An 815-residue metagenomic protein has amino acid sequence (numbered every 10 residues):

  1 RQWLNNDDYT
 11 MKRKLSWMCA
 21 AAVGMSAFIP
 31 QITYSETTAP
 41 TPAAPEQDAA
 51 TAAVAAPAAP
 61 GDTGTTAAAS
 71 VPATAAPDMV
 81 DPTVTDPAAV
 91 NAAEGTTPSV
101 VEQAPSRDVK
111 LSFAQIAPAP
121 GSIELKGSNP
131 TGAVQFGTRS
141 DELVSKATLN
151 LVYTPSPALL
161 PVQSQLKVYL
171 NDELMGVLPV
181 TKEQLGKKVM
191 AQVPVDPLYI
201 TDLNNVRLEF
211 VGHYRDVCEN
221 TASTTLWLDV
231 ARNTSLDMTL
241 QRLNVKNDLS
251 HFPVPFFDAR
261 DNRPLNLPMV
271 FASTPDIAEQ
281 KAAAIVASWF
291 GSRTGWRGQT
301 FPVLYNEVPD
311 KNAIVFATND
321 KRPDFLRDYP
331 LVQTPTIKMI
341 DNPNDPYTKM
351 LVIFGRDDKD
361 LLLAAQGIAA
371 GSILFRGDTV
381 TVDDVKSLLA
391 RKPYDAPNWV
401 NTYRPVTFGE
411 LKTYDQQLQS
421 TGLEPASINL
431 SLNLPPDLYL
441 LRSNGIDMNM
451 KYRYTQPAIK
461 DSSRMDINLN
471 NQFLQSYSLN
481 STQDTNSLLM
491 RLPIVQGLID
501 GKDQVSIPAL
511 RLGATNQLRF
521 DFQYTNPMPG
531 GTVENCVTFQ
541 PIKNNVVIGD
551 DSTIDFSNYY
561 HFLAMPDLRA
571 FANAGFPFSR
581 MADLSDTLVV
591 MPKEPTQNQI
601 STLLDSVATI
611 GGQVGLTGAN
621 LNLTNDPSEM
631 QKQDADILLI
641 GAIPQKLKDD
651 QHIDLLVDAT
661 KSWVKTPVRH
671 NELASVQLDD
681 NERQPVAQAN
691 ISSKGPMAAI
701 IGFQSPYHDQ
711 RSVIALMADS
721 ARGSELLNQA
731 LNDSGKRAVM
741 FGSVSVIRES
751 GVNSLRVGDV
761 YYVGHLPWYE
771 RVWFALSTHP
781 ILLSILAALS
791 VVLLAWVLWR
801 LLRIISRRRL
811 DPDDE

Functional and structural regions predicted by a protein language model:
R1-T10: Short, Lys/Arg-enriched N-terminal segments with co-localized hydrophobic residues within the first ~10-30 amino acids
Y9-M18: Bacterial N-terminal signal peptides that target proteins for export
C19-V23: Hydrophobic helical h-region of N-terminal Sec-dependent signal peptides in bacterial secretory/periplasmic proteins
M25-Y34: C-terminal segment of classical bacterial N-terminal signal peptides
E36-E815: Solvent-exposed alpha-helical segments and adjacent loops that form catalytic or protein-interaction surfaces
